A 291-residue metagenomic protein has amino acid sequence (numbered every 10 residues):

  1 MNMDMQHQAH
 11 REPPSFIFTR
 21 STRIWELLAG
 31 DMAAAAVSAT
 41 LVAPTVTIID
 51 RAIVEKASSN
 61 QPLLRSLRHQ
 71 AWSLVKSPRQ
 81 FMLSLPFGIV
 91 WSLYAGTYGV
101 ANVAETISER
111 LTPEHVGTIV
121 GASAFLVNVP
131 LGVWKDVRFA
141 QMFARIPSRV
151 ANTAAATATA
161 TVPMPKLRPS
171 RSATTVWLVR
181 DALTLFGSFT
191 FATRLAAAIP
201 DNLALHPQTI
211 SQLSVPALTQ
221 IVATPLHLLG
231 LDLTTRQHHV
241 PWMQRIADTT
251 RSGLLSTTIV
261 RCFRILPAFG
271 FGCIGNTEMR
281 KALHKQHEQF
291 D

Functional and structural regions predicted by a protein language model:
M1-T219, P225-D291: Glycine-rich, hydrophobic membrane-spanning regions of integral membrane proteins that mediate transport
